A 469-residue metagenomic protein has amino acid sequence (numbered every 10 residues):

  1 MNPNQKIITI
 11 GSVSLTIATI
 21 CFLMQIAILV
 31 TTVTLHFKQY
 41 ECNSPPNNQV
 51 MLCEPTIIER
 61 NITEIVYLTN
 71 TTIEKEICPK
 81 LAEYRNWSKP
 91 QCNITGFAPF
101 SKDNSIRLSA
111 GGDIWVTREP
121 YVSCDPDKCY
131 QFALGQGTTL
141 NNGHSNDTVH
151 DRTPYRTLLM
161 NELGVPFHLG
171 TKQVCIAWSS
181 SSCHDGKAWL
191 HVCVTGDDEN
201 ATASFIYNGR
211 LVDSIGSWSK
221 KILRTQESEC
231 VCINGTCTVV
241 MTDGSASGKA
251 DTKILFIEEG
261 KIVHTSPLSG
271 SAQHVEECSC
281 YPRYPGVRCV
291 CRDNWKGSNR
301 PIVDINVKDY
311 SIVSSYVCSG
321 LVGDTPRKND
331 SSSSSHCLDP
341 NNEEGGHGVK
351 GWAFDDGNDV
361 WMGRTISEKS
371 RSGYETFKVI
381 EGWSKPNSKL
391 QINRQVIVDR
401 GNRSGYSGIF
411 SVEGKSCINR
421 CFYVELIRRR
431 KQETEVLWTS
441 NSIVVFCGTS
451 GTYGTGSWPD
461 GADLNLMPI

Functional and structural regions predicted by a protein language model:
I8-K38: Alpha-helical transmembrane segments in eukaryotic/viral proteins
Q49-E76, V174: Serine/threonine-rich low-complexity intrinsically disordered regions
N61, N70, N86, N93 (+5 more regions): N-linked glycosylation sites
Q136-G137, M241-S247: Short beta-strand-plus-loop segments that form exposed binding edges in beta-rich domains
L140-E162, A201-G209, K249-F256, E381: Short, surface-exposed beta-strand/strand-loop-strand elements in extracellular ectodomains
C289-C291: Extracellular cysteine-rich, disulfide-stabilized repeat modules
